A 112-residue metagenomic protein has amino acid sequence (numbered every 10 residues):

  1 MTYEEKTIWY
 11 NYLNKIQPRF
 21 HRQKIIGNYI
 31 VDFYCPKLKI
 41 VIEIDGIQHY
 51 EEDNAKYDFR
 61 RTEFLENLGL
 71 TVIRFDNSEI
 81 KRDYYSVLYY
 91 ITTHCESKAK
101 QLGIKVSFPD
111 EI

Functional and structural regions predicted by a protein language model:
M1-I112: Nucleic-acid endo/exonuclease domains
